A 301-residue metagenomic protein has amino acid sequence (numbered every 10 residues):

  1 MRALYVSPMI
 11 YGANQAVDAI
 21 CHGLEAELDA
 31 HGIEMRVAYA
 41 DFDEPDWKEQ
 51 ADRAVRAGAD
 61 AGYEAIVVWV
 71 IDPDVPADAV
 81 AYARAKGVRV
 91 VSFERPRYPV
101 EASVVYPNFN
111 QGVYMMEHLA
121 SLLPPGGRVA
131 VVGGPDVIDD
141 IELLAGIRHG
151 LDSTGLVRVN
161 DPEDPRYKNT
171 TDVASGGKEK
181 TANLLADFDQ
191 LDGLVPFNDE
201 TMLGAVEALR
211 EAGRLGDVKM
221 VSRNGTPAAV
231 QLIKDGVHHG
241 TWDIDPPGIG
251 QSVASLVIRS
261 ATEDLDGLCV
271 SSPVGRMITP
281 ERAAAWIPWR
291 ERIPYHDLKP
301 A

Functional and structural regions predicted by a protein language model:
M1, L151-G155, V159, D245-A301: Hinge/cleft segment of the Venus flytrap/periplasmic-binding protein
R2-G23, E27-H31, R36-D52, A61 (+3 more regions): Extracytoplasmic "Venus flytrap"
Q15-I33, Q50, Q111-M115, D139-D161 (+4 more regions): Short, solvent-exposed amphipathic alpha-helices that sit in or adjacent to ligand/effector-binding or catalytic
L28-P45, A102, V129-G133, R148-A174: Short beta-strand elements in bilobed, periplasmic/extracellular small-molecule ligand-binding domains
A51, V104-V129, I141-E142, A174-T181 (+2 more regions): Hydrophobic alpha-helical segments within soluble ligand-binding/sensing domains
R53-R84, I147, E163-L232: Hydrophobic alpha-helical
P73-N110, R128, T226-H239, P288-W289: Flexible loop/hinge segments that line or gate small-molecule binding clefts
D192-G193, E207-P247, S255-G267, S271-V274 (+1 more regions): Exported/periplasmic ABC-transporter solute-binding proteins
